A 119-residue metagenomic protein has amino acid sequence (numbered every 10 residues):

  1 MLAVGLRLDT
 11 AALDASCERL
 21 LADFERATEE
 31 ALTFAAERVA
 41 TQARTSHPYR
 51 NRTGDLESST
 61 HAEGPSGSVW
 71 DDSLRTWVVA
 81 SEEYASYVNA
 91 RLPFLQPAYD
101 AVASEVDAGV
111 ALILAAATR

Functional and structural regions predicted by a protein language model:
M1-R119: Short, Lys/Arg-rich flexible segments
